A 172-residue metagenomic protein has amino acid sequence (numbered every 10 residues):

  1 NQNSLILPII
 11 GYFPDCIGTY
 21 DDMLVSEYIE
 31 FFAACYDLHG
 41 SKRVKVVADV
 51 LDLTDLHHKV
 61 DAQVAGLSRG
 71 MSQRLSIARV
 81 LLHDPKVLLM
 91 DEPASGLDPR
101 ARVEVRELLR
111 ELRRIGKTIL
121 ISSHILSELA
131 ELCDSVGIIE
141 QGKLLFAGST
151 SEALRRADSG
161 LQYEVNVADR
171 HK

Functional and structural regions predicted by a protein language model:
E30, A34, S41-K59: Conserved ABC ATPase "signature" region
Q63-G70: Conserved ABC ATPase signature
I77: Hydrophobic anchor residue at the start of the ABC signature
D84: Conserved catalytic motifs of ABC-family nucleotide-binding domains
L88-D91: Catalytic Walker B motif of ABC-type/P-loop ATPase nucleotide-binding domains
R106-K172: ABC transporter nucleotide-binding domain
